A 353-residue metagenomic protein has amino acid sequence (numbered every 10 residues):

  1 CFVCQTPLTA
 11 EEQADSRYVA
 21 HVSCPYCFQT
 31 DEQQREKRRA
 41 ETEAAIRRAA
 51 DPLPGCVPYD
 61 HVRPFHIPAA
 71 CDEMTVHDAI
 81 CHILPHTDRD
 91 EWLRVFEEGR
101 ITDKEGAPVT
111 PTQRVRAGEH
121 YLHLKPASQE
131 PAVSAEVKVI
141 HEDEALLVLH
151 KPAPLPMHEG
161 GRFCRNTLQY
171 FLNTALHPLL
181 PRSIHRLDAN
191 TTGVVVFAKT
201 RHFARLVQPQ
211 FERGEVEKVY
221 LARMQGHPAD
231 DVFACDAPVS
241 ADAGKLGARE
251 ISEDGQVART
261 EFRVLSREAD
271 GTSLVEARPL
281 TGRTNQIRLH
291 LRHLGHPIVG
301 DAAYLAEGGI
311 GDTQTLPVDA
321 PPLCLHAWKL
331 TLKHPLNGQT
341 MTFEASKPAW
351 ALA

Functional and structural regions predicted by a protein language model:
F2, P25: Cys/His/Pro-rich metal-binding microdomains
Q5, F28: Cys/His-coordinated zinc-binding microdomains
L8, Q13, D31-A353: RNA pseudouridine synthases
E11-V22: Short linker/helix segments within small regulatory modules
